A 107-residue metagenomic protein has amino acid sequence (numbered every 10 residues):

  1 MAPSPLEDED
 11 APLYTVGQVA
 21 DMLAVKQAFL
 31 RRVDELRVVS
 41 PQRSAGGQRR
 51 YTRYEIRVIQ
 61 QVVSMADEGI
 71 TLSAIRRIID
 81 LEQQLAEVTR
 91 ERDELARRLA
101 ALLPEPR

Functional and structural regions predicted by a protein language model:
M1-S64: Basic helix-turn-helix/winged-helix DNA-binding cores and closely related short helical interaction motifs
M65-R107: Long, leucine- and charge-enriched amphipathic alpha-helices that form heptad-repeat coiled-coil/leucine-zipper-like
